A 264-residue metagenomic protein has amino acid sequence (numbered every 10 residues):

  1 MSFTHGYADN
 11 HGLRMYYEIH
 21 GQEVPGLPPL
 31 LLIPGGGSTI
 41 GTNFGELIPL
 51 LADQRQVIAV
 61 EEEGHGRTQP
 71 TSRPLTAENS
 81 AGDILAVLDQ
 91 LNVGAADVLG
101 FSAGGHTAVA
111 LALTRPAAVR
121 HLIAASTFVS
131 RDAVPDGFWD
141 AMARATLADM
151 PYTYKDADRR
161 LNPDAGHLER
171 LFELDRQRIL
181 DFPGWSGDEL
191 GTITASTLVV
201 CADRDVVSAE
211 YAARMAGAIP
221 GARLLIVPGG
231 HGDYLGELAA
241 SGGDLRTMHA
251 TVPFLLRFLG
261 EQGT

Functional and structural regions predicted by a protein language model:
M1-R14: N-terminal cap/lid segment of alpha/beta-hydrolase-fold proteins
H11-Q69: Conserved HGGG/HGGXW glycine-rich cap/lid loop of the alpha/beta-hydrolase fold
G45, P49-A52, I58-L99, S241-H249: Active-site loop/oxyanion-hole signature of alpha/beta-hydrolase fold enzymes
H106-T114, V119-Y154: Flexible "cap/lid" loop of the alpha/beta hydrolase fold
E173-E189: Active-site nucleophile elbow and catalytic-triad environment of alpha/beta-hydrolase enzymes
I193, V199-C201: Short beta-strand/loop motif that positions the catalytic acidic residue of the alpha/beta-hydrolase fold
V206-Y211: Conserved alpha/beta-hydrolase "acid-adjacent" motif
P228-T264: Catalytic active-site module of serine/aspartate enzymes centered on a nucleophile-bearing elbow/loop
